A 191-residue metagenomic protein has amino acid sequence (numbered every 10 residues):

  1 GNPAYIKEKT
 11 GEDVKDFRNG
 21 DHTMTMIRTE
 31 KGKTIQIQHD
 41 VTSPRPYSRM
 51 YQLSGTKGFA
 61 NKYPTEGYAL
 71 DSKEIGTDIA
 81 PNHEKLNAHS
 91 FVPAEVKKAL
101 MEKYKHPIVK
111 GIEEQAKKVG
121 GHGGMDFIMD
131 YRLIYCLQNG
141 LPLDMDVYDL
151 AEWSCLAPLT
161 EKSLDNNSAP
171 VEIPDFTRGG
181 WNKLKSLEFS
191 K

Functional and structural regions predicted by a protein language model:
G1-Y47, Q52-S54: Rossmann-like dinucleotide-binding domain that binds NAD(P)(H)
P44-K191: C-terminal helical cap and adjacent loop that interface with cofactors, partners, or active-site loops
